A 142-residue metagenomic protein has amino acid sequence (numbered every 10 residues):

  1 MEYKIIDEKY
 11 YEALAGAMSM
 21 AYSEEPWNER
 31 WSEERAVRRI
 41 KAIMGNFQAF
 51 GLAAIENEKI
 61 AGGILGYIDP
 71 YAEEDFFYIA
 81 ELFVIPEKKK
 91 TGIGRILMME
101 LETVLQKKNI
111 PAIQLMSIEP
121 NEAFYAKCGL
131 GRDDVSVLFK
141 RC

Functional and structural regions predicted by a protein language model:
M1-G16: A short beta-loop-alpha structural element at the N-terminal edge of CoA-dependent acyl/N-acetyltransferase catalytic
E8, S19-I40: Conserved GNAT-fold acetyl-CoA-binding loop/helix
K41-A53: A short helix-loop-beta-strand connector motif used in the catalytic cores of GNAT acetyltransferases and, in some
A53, K59-I68, Y78, F83: Conserved beta-strand in the GNAT
D69-I79, K89, P111, D133-V135: A conserved beta-turn-beta hairpin within the catalytic core of GNAT-like acetyltransferases that forms part
V84, K90-T103: Conserved acetyl-CoA-binding loop-helix of GNAT-fold acetyltransferases
I85, I118: Residue-level recognition of the GNAT/N-acetyltransferase active site
R95, K107, P111-A112, E119-C142: Conserved active-site alpha-helix within GNAT-family acetyltransferase domains
